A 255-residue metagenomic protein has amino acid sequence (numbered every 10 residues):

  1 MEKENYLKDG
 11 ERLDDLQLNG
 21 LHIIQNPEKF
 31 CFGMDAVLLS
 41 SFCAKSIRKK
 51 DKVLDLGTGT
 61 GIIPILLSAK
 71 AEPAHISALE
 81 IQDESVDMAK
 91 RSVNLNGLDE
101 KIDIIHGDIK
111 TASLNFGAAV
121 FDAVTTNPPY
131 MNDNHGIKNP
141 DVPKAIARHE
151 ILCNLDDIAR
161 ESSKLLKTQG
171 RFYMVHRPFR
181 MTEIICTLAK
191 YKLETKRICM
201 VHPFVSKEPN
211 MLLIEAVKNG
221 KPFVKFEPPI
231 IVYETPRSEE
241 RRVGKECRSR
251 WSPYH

Functional and structural regions predicted by a protein language model:
E4-I47: Class I SAM-dependent transferase core
I24, D103-I105, K196-C199: General small-molecule cofactor/ligand-binding pocket signal
E28, L152-P203, K207-P209: Conserved Class I SAM-dependent methyltransferase catalytic core
L39, N127, I158, A216: Residue-level signal for inorganic ion chemistry
F42-I137: Conserved SAM/SAH cofactor-binding pocket of Class I
P128-D157: Mobile active-site "lid"/loop adjacent to the S-adenosyl-L-methionine
Y191-R237: Class I S-adenosyl-L-methionine
E240-C247: Conserved small/polar residues in nucleotide/adenosyl-binding loops
